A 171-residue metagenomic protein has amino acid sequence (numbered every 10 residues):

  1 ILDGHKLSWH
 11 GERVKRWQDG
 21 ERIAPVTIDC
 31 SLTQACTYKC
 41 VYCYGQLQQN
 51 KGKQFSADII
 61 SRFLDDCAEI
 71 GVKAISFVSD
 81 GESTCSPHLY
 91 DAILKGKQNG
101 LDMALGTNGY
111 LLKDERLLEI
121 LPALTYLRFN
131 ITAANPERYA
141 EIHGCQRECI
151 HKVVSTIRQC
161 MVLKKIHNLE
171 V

Functional and structural regions predicted by a protein language model:
I1-Y126, E141-I142, H151, S155: Conserved alpha-helical substructure of the radical SAM core
M103, G144-Q146, I157-V171: Conserved strand-turn element in the central/C-terminal portion of the radical SAM core barrel that lines
F129-I131: Conserved phosphate-donor/acceptor-positioning beta-strand/loop module used by diverse small-molecule
N135: A short, histidine- and acid-enriched strand-loop-helix "catalytic/donor-clamping" loop that lines the nucleotide-sugar
R138: Pocket-flanking alpha-helical
